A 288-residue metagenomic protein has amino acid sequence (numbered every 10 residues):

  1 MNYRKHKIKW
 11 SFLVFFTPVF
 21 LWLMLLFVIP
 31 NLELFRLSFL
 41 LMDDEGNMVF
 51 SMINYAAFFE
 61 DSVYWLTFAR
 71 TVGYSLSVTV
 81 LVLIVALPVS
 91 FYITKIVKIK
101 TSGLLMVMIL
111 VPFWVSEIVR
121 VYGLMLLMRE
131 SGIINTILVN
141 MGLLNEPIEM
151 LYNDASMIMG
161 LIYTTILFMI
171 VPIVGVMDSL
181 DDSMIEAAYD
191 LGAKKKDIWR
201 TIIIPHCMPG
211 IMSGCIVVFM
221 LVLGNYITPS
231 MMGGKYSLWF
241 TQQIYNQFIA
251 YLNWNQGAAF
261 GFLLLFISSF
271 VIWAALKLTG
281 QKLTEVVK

Functional and structural regions predicted by a protein language model:
M1-I8: Short, Lys/Arg-rich, polar N-terminal cytosolic tail immediately upstream of the first transmembrane signal-anchor
I8-D43, S62-D178, I202-Y226, M231 (+1 more regions): Membrane-water interface segments at the C-terminal ends of transmembrane alpha-helices in multi-pass inner-membrane
D43-M48, Y226-L252: Glycine-rich helix-loop "coupling/hinge" segments at transmembrane-helix boundaries in multipass transporters
F50-F59: A short amphipathic helical element positioned immediately N-terminal to and/or at the very start of a transmembrane
L180-M184, L283-T284: Short glycine/proline-centered loop/turn elements that form peptide/ligand docking sites
A188: The alpha-helix within a helix-turn-helix
L191-G192, P205: Glycine/proline-centered hinge or cleavage motifs at structural transition points of membrane proteins
L278-K288: Short cytosolic juxtamembrane segments of multi-pass membrane proteins
